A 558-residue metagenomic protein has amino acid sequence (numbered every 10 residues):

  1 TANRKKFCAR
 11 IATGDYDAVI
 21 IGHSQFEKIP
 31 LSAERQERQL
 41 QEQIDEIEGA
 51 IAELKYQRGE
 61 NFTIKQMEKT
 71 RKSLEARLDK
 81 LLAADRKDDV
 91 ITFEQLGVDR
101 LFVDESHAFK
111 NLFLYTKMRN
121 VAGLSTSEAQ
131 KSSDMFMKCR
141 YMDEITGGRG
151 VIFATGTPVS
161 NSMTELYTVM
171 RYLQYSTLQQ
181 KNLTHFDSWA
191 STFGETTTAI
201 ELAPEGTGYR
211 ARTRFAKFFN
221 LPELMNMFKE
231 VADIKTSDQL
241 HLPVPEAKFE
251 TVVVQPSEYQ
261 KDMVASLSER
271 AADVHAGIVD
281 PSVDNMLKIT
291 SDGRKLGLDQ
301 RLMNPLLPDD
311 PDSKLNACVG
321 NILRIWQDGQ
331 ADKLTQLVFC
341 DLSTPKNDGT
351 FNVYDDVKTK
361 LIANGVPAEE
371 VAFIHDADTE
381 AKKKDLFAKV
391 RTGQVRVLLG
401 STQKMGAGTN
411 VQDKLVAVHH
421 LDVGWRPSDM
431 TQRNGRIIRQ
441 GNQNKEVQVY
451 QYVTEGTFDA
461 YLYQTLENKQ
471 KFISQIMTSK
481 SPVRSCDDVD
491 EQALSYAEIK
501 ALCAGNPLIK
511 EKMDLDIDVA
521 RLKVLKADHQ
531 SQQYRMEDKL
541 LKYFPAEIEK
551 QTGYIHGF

Functional and structural regions predicted by a protein language model:
N3-I51, Y56-R100, A108-K110, K131-T164 (+5 more regions): Inter-lobe coupling linker of SF2 helicases/translocases
F7, P367-T402: Conserved helicase ATPase core of P-loop NTP-dependent helicases/translocases
E165-T168, T409-V423, Q448-Q451: A short beta-strand element within the Helicase C-terminal
I278-M286, A331-D355: Conserved strand-helix element at the start of the C-terminal RecA-like helicase core
L342-H375: Conserved helicase motor "Helicase C" RecA-like lobe of SF1/SF2 P-loop NTPases
D356, K360-A363, S495-F558: C-terminal accessory regions of helicase/translocase ATPases
N410, K414, R436-V447, K471 (+1 more regions): Arginine/glycine-rich "motif VI" loop of SF2 helicases in the C-terminal RecA-like domain
R426-N444, L466: Conserved SF2 helicase motif VI
